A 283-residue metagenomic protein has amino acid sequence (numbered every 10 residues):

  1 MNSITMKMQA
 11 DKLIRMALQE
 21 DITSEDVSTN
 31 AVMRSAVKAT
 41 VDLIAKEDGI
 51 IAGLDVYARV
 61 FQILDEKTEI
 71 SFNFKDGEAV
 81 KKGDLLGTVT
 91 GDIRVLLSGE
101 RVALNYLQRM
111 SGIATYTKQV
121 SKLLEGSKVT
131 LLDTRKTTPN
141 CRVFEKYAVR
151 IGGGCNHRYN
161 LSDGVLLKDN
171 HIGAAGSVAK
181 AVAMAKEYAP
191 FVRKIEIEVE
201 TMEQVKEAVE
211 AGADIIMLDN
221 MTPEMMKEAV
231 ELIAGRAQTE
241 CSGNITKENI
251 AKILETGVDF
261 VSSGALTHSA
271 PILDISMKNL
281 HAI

Functional and structural regions predicted by a protein language model:
N2-A211, I215, K227-L232, Q238-C241 (+2 more regions): Acidic/glycine-rich phosphate/pyrophosphate-binding loops and surrounding catalytic core that coordinate Mg2+
N220, G243, G264-A265: Short secondary-structure boundary segments
A265-I283: Short, charged, intrinsically disordered terminal tails
